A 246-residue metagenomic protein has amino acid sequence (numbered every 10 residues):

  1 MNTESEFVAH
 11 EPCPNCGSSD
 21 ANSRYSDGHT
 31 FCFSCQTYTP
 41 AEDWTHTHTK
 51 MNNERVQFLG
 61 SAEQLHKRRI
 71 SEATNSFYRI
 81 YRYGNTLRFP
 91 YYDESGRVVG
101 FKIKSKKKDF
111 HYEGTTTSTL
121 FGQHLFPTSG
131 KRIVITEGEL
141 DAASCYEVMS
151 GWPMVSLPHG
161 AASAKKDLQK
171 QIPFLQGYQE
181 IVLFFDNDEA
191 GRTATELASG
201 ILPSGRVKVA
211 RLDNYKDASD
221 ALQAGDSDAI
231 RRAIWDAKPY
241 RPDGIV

Functional and structural regions predicted by a protein language model:
M1-V99, K107, T117-K131, Q176 (+1 more regions): TOPRIM metal-binding catalytic domain and adjacent DNA-binding surface shared by DnaG-type primases
S34, S144-E147, T193, L197 (+1 more regions): Phosphate- and divalent-cation-binding pockets in alpha/beta enzyme and binding domains that engage nucleotide-derived
G84-Q179: Phosphate-handling DNA/RNA-contact segment within nucleic-acid enzymes
W152-P153, G200-A210: Structural alpha-beta junctions
H159, V207-K216: A generic structural motif
A161-K165, F185-E196: Acidic, metal-coordinating catalytic cores used for nucleic-acid/nucleotide bond scission and strand-transfer chemistry
Q171, T193-S204: Short, aromatic/basic amphipathic alpha-helical patches
L212, K216-V246: Metal-dependent DNA phosphodiester-chemistry modules and their immediately adjacent helices/loops in DNA-processing
